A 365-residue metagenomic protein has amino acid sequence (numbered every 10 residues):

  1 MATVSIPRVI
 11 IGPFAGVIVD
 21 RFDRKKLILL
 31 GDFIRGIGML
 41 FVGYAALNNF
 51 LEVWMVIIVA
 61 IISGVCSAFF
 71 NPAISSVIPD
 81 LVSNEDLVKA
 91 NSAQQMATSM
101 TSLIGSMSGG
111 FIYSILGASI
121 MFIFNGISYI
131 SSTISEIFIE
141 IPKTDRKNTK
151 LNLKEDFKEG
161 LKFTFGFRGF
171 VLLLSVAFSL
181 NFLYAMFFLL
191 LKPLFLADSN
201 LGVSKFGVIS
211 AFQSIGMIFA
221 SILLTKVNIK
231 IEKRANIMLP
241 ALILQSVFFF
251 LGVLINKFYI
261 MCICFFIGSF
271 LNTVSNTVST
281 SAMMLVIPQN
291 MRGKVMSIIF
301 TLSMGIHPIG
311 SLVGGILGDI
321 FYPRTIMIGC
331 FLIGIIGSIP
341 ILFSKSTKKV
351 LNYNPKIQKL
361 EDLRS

Functional and structural regions predicted by a protein language model:
M1-V19, D23-M39, M55-S114, Y129 (+6 more regions): Substrate-agnostic recognition of the 12-TM MFS/MFS-like secondary transporter fold
I10-P13, R21, L27, K158 (+4 more regions): C-terminal transmembrane bundle of multi-pass solute transporters/carriers
F33-F50, I243-N256: C-terminal ends and interior cores of transmembrane alpha-helices in multi-pass membrane transporters/permeases
I37, F41-V56, L223-R234: Short, flexible, glycine-rich and Lys/Arg-enriched loop motifs at helix boundaries that contact anionic partners
V42-N48, I104-F124, A197-D198, I309-M327: Transmembrane alpha-helix termini and helix-breaking/packing motifs in multi-pass membrane transporters
E52-V56, G169, L173, K205 (+2 more regions): Residue-level signature of transmembrane alpha-helical entry/exit and packing/kink sites in multi-pass membrane
S76, D80, F122-L151, L342-I357: Helix-loop junctions on the cytosolic side of multi-pass membrane transporters, especially the intracellular loop
I141-S175, L360-S365: Juxtamembrane intracellular "pre-TM" segments in multi-pass secondary transporters
